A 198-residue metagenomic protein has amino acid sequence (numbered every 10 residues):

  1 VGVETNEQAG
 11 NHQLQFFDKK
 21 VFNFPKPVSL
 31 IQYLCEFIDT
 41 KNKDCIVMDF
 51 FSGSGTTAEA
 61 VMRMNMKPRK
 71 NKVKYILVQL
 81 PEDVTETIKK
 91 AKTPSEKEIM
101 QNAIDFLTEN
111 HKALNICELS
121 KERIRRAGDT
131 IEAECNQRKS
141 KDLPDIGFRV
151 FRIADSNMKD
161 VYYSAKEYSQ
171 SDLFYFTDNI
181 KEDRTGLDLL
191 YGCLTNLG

Functional and structural regions predicted by a protein language model:
V1-I46, P68-K72, L80-I88: Class I S-adenosyl-L-methionine
N11-Q15, F50, A60, M64-M66 (+1 more regions): Generic detector of bulky aromatic hydrophobic side chains
D18-P25, M48, S52, L107 (+1 more regions): Alpha-helix capping and helix-loop boundary segments enriched in small/acidic/polar residues
N23, V47-D49, A58, I76-Q79 (+1 more regions): Structured core elements
K26-Y33, T56-A60, L119: Short amphipathic alpha-helical face segments that pack within enzyme cores and frequently flank/anchor catalytic
D44-M64, L194: A phosphate-binding catalytic loop at a beta-strand-loop-alpha-helix junction that coordinates phosphoryl groups
R63-G198: PRPP-dependent phosphoribosyltransferase catalytic core
